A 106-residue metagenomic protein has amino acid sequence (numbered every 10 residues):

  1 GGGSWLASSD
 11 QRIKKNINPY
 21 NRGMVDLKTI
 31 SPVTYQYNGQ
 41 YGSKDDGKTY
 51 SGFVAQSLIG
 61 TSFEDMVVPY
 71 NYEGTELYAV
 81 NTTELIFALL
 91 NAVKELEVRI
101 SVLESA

Functional and structural regions predicted by a protein language model:
L6-A106: Intramolecular chaperone/auto-protease modules of tailspike-like proteins
